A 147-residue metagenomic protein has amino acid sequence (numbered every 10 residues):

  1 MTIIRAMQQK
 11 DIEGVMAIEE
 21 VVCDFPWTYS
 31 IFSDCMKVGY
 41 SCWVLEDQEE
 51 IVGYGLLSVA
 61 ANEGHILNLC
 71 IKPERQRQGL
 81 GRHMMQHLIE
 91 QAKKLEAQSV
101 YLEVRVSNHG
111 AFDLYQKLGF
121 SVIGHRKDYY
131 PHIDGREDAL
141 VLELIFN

Functional and structural regions predicted by a protein language model:
T2, A6-Q78, M85-H87, Q91 (+3 more regions): Acetyl-CoA-dependent GNAT
C42, Q98, R105-H109, D128-N147: C-terminal "cap" of GNAT-fold acetyltransferases
I71, V104-R105: Aromatic-flanked redox-active Cys/Sec active sites in thiol-based oxidoreductases, especially the WC-centered
Q78, R82, S107-G124, D128 (+1 more regions): Conserved active-site alpha-helix within GNAT-family acetyltransferase domains
